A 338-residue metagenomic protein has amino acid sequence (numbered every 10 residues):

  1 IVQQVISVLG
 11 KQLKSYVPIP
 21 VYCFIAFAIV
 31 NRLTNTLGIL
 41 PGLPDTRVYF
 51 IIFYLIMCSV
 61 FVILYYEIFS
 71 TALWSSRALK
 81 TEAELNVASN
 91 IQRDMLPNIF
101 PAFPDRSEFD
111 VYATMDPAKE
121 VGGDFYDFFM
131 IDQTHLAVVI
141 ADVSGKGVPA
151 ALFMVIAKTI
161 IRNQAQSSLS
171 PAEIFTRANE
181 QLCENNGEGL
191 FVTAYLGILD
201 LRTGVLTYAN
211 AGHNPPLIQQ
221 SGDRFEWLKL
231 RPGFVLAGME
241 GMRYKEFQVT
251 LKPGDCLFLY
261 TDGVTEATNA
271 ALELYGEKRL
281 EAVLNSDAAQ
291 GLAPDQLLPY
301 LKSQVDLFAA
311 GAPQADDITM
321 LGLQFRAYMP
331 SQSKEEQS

Functional and structural regions predicted by a protein language model:
I1-P44: Juxtamembrane segments at transmembrane-helix boundaries in multi-pass signal-transduction membrane proteins
Q3-V8, Q12, I56-A83: Juxtamembrane or sensor-core-proximal signal-transducing alpha helices that couple sensory domains to cytosolic
D45-M57: Hydrophobic alpha-helical transmembrane segments
R77-F258, S303, L307-Q337: … and, occasionally, acidic/histidine-rich disordered N-termini of signaling adaptors
S167-I174, A289-L298: Short, charged, surface-exposed loops that flank catalytic or proteolytic processing sites
I218-S221, T268-L274: Cytochrome P450 core scaffold surrounding the K-helix E-X-X-R motif and the conserved "meander" helix-loop region
L274-N285: Divalent-cation-assisted or electrostatically stabilized phosphate/pyrophosphate-binding catalytic cores
